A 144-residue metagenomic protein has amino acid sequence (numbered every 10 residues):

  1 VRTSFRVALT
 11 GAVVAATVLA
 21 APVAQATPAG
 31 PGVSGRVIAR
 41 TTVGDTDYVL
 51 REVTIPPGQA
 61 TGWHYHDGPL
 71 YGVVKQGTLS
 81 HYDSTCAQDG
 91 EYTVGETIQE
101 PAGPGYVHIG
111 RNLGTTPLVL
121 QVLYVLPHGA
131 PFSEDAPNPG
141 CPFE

Functional and structural regions predicted by a protein language model:
R2-E52, D89-E91, I98, S133-E144: A short, N-terminal "cap"/entry segment at the start of jelly-roll beta-barrel domains of the cupin/DSBH fold
V37, G58-T61, G105-G110: A short, acidic/glycine-rich surface segment
V43-D45, I55-P57, L79, D83-G105: Short acidic-glycine-tyrosine-enriched beta hairpin
V43-Y71: Short, surface-exposed binding/anchoring microloops in extracellular/periplasmic proteins
V53-I55, H66, G77, P101-A102 (+1 more regions): Active-site-proximal beta-strand/loop segments in catalytic clefts of secreted hydrolases
Y65, V73, G90, N112-P117: Extracellular/periplasmic catalytic domains that process cell-envelope and extracellular macromolecules
D67-H81: Short, conserved beta-strand element in jelly-roll/cupin
G103-P131: Ligand-binding loop in jelly-roll beta-barrel domains
